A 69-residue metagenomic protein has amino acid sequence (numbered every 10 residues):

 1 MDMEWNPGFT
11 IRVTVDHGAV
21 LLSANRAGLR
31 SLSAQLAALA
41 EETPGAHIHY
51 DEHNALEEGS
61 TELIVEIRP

Functional and structural regions predicted by a protein language model:
M1-P69: Positively charged, low-complexity terminal tracts and the immediately adjacent first secondary-structure elements
